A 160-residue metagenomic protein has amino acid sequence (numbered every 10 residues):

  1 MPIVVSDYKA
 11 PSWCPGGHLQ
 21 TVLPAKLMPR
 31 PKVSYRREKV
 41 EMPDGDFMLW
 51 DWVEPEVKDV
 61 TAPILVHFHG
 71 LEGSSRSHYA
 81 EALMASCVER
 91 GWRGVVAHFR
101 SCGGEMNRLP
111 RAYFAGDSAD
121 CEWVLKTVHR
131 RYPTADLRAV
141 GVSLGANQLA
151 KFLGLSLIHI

Functional and structural regions predicted by a protein language model:
M1-M28: N-terminal presequences and immediately downstream first alpha-helices
L23-V57: N-terminal cap/lid segment of alpha/beta-hydrolase-fold proteins
W52, Y79-A80, N107-P110: Short coil/turn segments at secondary-structure boundaries
P55-G103: Short, surface-exposed "cap/lid" segments of acyl-processing enzymes
A82, K151-L155: Active-site signature of alpha/beta-hydrolase-fold catalytic machinery across serine- and Asp/Cys-nucleophile hydrolases
S86, C102-R138: Catalytic nucleophile-loop/oxyanion-hole region of alpha/beta-hydrolase and closely related hydrolase-like folds
G141-K151: Glycine-rich nucleophile elbow surrounding the catalytic serine of serine-hydrolase chemistry
I158-I160: Conserved small/polar residues in nucleotide/adenosyl-binding loops
